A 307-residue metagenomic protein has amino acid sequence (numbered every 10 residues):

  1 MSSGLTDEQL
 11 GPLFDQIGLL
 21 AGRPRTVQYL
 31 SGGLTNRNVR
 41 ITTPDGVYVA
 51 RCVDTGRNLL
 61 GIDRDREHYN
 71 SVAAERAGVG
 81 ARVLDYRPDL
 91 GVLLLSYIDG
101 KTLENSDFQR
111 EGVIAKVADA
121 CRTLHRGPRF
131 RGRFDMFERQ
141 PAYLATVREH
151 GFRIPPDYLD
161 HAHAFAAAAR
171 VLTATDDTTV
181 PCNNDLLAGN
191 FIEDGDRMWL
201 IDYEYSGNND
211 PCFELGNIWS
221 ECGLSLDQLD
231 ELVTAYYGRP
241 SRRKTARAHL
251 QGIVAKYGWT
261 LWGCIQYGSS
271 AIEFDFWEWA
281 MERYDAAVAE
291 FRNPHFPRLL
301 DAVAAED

Functional and structural regions predicted by a protein language model:
G4-R23, R126-N184, D194-G195, P240 (+1 more regions): An alpha-helical support segment within catalytic cores of ATP-dependent transferases
Q9, R66, K116, A120 (+3 more regions): Charged catalytic carboxylate motif
A21, G78, C121-R129, L172-T173 (+4 more regions): A general structural signal marking secondary-structure boundaries and capping sites
Y29-E138, A145-T146, G151-L159: ATP-binding pocket architecture of kinase catalytic cores
Y29-T43, V47-A50, V83, A167-F213: Active-site acidic catalytic loop and adjacent metal/ATP-binding pocket of ATP-dependent phosphoryl transfer enzymes
R64, A246, L250-I253: Start-of-helix signal in alpha-solenoid helical-repeat scaffolds, especially tetratricopeptide repeats
R153, D157, W262-D307: ATP/Mg2+ or Mg2+-diphosphate-binding catalytic cores that bind nucleotide phosphates or diphosphates via glycine-rich
P211-R242, I253-A271, A286: Active-site activation/catalytic loop segments of kinase-like enzymes and analogous catalytic loops in related
